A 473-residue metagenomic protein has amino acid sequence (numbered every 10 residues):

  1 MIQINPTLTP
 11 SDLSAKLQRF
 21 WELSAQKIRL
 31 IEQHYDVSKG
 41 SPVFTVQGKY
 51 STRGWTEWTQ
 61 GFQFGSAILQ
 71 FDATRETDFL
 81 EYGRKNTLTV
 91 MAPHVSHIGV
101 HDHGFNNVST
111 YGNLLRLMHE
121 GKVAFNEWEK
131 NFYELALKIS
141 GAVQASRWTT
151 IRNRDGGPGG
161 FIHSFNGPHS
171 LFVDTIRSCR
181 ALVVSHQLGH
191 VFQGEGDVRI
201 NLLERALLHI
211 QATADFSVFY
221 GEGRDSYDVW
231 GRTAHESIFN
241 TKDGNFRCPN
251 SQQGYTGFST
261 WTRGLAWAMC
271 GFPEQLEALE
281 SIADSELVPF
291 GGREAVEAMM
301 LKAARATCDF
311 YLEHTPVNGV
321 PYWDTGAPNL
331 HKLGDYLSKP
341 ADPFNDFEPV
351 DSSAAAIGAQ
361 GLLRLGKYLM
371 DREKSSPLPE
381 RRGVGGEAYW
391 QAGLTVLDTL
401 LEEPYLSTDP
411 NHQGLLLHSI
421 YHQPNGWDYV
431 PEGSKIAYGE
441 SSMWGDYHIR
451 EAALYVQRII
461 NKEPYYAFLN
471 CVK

Functional and structural regions predicted by a protein language model:
M1-S375, R381-K473: Glycan-recognition and catalytic cores of secretory/periplasmic carbohydrate-active enzymes
